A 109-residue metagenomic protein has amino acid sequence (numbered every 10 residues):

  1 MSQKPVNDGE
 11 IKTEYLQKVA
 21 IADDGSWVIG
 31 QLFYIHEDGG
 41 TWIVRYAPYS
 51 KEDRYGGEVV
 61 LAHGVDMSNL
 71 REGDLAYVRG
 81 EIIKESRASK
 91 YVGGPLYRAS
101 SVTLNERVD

Functional and structural regions predicted by a protein language model:
M1-D109: Conserved RNA-binding domains used in RNP assembly and mRNA/RNA metabolism
